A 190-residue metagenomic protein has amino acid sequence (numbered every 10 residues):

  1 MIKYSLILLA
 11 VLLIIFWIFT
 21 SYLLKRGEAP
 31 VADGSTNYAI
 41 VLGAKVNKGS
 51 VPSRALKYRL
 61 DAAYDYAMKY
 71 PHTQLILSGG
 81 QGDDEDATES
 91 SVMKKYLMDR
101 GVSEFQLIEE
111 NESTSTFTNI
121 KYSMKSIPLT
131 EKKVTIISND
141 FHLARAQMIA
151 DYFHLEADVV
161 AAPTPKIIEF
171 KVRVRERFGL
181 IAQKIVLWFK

Functional and structural regions predicted by a protein language model:
M1-S35, V186: N-terminal membrane-anchoring alpha-helices
S21-V174: A structural signal for short, hydrophobic/glycine-enriched beta-strand patches
F170-F189: A transmembrane-helix-recognition feature enriched in membrane-embedded lipid enzymes and envelope glyco-/phospholipid
